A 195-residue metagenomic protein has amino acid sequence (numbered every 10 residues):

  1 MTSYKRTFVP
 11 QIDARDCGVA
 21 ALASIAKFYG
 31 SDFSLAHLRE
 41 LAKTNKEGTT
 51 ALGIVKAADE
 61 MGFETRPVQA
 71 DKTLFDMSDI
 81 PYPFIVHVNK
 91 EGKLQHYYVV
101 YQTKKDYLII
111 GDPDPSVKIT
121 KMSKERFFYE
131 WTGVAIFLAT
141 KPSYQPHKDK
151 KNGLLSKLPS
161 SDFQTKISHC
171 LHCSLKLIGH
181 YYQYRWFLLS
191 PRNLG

Functional and structural regions predicted by a protein language model:
M1-R185: Membrane-integrated ABC transporters
